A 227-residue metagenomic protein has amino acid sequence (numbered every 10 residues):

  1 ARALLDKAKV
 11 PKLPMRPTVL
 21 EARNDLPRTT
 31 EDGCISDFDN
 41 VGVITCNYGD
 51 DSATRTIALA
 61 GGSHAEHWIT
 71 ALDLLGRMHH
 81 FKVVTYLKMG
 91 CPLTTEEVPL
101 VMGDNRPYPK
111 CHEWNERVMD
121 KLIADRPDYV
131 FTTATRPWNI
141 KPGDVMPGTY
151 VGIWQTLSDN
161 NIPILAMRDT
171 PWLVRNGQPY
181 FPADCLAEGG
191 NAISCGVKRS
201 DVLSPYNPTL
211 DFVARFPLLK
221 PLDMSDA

Functional and structural regions predicted by a protein language model:
A1-A227: Extracellular/periplasmic envelope-modification machinery, especially enzymes that add or remove acyl/ester groups on
